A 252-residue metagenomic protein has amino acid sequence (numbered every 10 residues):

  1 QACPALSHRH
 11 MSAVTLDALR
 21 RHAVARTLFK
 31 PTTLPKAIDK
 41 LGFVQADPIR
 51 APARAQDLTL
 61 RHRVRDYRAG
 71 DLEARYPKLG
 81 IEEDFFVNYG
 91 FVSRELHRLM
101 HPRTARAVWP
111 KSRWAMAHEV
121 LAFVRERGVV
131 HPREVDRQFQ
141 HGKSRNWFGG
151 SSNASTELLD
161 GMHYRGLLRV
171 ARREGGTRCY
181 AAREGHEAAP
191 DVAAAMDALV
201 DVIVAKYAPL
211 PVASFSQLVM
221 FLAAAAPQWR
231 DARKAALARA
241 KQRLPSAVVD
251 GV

Functional and structural regions predicted by a protein language model:
L6-V252: Long, low-complexity intrinsically disordered regions
